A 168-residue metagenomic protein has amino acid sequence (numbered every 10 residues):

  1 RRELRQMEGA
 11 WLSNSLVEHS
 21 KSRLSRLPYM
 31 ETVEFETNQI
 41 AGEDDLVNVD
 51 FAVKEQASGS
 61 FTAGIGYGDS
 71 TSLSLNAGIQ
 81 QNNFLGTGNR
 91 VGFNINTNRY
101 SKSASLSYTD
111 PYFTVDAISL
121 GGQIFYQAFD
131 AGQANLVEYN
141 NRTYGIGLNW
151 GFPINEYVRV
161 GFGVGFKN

Functional and structural regions predicted by a protein language model:
R1-R2: Sec-exported N-terminal periplasmic low-complexity segments
R5, A10-N168: Gram-negative/organellar outer-membrane beta-barrel architecture
